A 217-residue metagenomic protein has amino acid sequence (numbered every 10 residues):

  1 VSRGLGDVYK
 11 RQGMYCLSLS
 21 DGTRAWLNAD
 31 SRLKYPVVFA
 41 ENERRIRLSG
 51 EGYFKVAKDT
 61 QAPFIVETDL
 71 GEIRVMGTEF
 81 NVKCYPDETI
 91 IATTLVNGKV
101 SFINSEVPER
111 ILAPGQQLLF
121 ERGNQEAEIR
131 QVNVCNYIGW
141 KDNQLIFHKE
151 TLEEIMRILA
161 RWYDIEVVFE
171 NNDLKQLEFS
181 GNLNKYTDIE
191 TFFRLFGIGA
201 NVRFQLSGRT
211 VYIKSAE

Functional and structural regions predicted by a protein language model:
R3-E217: A residue-level detector for the "anchor" residue at the start of short, highly conserved motifs
